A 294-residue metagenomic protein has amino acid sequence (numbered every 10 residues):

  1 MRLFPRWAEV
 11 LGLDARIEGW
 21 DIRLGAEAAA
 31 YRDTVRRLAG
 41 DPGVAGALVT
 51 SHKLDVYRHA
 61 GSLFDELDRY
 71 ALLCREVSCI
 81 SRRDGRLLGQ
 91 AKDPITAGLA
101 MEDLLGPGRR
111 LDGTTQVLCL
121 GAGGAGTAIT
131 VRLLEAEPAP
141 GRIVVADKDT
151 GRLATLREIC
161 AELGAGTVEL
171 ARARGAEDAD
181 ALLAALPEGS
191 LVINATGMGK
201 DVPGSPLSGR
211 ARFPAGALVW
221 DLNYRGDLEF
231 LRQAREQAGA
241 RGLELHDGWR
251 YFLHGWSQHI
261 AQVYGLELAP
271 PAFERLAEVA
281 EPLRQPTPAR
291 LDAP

Functional and structural regions predicted by a protein language model:
M1-P107, G226: Phosphate/diphosphate ligand-binding glycine-rich loop within oxidoreductases
A39, R152, R172-L207: Rossmann-like NAD(P)-binding element
V49, N194-A195, D221: Redox-cofactor binding/interface segments in oxidoreductases and associated redox assembly factors
C79-R82, G199-R275: Rossmann-fold NAD(P)-binding glycine/threonine-rich loop
G89-P94, M101, L105-E137, A146-R152: Glycine-rich adenosine-cofactor-binding loop
R110-G113, A136-P138, A185-P187, L207-A217 (+1 more regions): Short, conserved loop/helix-junction motifs that constitute active-site signature segments in enzyme catalytic cores
P138-G166: NAD(P)-binding Rossmann-fold cofactor-contacting core
P271-P294: A short, charged, Gly/Pro-tolerant segment at domain boundaries
